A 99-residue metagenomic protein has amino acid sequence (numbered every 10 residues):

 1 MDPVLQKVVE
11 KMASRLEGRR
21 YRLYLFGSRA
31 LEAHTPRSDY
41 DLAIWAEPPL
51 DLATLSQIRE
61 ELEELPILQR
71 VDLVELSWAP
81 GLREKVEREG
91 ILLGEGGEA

Functional and structural regions predicted by a protein language model:
M1-Y24, A30-P36, A46-A99: Catalytic core of pol beta-like nucleotidyltransferases
S38-Y40: Short, conserved active-site loops that position catalytic residues or coordinate cofactors/metal ions across diverse
